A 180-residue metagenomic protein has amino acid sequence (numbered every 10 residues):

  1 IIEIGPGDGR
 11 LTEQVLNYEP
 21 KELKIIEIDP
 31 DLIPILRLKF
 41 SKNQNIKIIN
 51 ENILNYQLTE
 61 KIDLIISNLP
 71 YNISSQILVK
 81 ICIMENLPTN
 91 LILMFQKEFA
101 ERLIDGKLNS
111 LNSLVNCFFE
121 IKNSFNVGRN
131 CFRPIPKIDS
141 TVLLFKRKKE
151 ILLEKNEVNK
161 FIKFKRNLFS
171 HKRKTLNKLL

Functional and structural regions predicted by a protein language model:
I1-K163: Catalytic cores of RNA-modifying enzymes
N167-L180: C-terminal lobe and adjacent flexible extensions of AdoMet/dcAdoMet transferase-like proteins
